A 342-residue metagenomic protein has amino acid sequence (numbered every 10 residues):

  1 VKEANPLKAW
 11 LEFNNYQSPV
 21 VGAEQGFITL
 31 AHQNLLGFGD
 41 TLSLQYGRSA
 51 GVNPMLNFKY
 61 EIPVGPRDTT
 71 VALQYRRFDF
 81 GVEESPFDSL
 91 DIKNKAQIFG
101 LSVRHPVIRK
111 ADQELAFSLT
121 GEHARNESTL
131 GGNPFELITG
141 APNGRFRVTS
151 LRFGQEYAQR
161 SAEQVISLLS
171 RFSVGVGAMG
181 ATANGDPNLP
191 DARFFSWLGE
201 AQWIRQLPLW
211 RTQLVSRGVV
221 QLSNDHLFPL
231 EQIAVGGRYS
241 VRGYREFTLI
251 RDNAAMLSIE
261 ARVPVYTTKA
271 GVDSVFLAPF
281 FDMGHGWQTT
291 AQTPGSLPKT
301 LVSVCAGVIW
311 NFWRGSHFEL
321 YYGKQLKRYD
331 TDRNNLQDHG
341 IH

Functional and structural regions predicted by a protein language model:
V1-A72, R109: Outer-membrane beta-barrel initiation region
L7-A9, L36-L42, P66-A72, F80-G81 (+5 more regions): Repeated loop/turn-to-beta-strand initiation elements of outer-membrane beta-barrel proteins
L11-N15, I28, L42-R48, L73-D79 (+7 more regions): Transmembrane beta-barrel strands of outer-membrane/channel proteins
P19, E127-V275, P279-M283, W287-T289 (+2 more regions): C-terminal outer-membrane beta-barrel translocator/porin domains of Gram-negative envelope proteins and their
Q25, N53-M55, A96-G100, V148-R152 (+5 more regions): Transmembrane beta-barrel architecture of outer-membrane proteins
L30, V308-W310, L336-H342: Outer-membrane beta-barrel "beta-signal"
H32-N34, I62-V64, H105-V107, Y157-Q159 (+4 more regions): Residue-level signature of outer-membrane beta-barrel architecture
Y75-F99, H105-P106, T129-G131, K324-H339: Outer-membrane beta-barrel translocator/channel fold
